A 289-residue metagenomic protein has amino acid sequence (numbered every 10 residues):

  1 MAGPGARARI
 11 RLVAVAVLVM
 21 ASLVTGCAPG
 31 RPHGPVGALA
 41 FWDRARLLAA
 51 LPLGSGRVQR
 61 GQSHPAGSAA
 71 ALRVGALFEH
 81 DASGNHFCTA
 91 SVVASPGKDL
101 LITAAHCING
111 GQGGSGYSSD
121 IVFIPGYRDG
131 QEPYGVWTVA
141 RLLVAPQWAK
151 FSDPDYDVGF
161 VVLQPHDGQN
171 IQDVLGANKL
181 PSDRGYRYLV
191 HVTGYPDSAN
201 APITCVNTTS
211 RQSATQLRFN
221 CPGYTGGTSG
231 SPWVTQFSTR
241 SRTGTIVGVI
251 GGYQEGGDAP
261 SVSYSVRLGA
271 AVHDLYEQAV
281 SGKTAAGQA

Functional and structural regions predicted by a protein language model:
M1-R31: Secretory targeting and sorting signals
A2-G3, G26-S95, Q278-A289: Protease-domain processing segments flanking chymotrypsin-fold serine proteases, especially trypsin-like
R60-S83, V93-A94, N109, G114-G168: Conserved catalytic-core segment of clan PA serine endopeptidases
T103: Cytochrome P450 catalytic-core helices
C107-I108, Y127-G130, P165-G168, D197-S198 (+2 more regions): Acidic glycine-/aspartate-rich tracts in secreted/extracellular proteins
V139-A140, P154-G227: Chymotrypsin/trypsin-fold serine protease catalytic domain
G223-V249: Catalytic nucleophile loop of clan PA
V247, Y253-A289: C-terminal cap/linker of serine protease catalytic domains
